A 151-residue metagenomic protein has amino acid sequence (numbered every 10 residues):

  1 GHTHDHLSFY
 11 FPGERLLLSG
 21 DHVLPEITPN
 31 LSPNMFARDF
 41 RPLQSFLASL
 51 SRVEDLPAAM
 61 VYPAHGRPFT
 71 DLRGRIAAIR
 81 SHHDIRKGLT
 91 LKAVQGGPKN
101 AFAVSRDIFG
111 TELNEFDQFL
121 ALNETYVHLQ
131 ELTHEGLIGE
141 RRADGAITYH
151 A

Functional and structural regions predicted by a protein language model:
T3-K87: Metallo-beta-lactamase
L89-A151: C-terminal regulatory/interaction regions
